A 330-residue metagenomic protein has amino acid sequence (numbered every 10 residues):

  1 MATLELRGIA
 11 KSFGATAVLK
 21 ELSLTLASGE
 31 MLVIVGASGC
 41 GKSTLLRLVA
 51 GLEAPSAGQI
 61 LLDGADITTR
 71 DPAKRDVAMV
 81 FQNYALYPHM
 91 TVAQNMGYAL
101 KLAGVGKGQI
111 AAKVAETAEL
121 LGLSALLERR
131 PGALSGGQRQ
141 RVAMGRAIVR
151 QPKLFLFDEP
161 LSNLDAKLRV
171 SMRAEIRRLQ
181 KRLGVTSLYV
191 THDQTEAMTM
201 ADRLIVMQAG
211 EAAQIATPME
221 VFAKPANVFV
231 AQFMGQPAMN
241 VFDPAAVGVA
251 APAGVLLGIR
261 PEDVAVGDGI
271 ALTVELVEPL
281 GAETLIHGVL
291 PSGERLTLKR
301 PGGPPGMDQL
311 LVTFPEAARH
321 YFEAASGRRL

Functional and structural regions predicted by a protein language model:
E5, T25, L61, L311-T313: ABC ATPase nucleotide-binding domain
L22-V33: Pre-Walker A (P-loop) beta-loop-beta motif of ABC nucleotide-binding domains
M31, P72-A226: ABC ATPase nucleotide-binding domains
V35-A37: The feature captures the beta-strand-to-loop junction immediately N-terminal to the Walker
A50: Helix-to-loop junction immediately C-terminal to a conserved catalytic motif
G58-D66: Conserved ABC transporter NBD signature motif
P237, G248-L330: Non-catalytic connector elements of ABC transporters
